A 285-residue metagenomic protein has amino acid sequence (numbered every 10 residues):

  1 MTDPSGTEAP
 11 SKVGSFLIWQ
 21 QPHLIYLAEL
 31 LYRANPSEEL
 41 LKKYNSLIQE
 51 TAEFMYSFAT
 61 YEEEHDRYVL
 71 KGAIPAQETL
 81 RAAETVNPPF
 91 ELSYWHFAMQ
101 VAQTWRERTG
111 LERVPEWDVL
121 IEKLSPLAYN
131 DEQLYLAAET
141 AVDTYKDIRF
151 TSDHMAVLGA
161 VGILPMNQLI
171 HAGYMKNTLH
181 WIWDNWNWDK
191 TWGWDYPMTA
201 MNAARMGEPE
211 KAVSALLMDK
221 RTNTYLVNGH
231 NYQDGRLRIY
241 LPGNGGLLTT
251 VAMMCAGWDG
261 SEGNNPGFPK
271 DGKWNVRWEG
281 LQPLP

Functional and structural regions predicted by a protein language model:
T2-T7, K12-A34, E38, K42 (+1 more regions): Active-site core of glycosidic bond-cleaving carbohydrate-active enzymes
L40-K43, T60-L70, L111-W117, N264: Short, glycine/acidic-rich hinge or "gate" loops at secondary-structure transitions that mediate conformational
K43-E50: A non-catalytic, amphipathic alpha-helix used as a structural packing/dimerization or gating element in enzyme scaffolds
E50-R108: Acidic/histidine-rich catalytic neighborhood
T60-Y61, F150-S152, L281-L284: A general structural signal for short secondary-structure junctions and capping/turn motifs
L80, Y232-Q233, G260-N265: Intrinsically disordered, low-complexity coil segments
N265-P285: Surface beta-strand/loop "capping" patches
